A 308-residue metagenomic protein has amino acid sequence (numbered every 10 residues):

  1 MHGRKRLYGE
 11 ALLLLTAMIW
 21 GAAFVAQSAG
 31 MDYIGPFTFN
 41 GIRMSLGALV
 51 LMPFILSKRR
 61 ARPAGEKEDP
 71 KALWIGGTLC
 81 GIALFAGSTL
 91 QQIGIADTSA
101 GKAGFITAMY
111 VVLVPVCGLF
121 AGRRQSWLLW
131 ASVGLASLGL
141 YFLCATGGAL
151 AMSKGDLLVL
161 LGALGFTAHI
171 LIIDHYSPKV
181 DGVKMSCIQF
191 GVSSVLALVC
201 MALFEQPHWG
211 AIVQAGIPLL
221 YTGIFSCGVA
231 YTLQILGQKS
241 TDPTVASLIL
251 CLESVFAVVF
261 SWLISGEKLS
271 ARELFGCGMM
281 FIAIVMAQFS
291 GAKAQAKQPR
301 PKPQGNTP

Functional and structural regions predicted by a protein language model:
M1-G41, I82, A86, L90 (+2 more regions): Glycine-/small-residue-enriched transmembrane alpha-helix faces in small-molecule transporters and effluxers
H2, M44, M52, L56 (+3 more regions): C-terminal-most transmembrane helix of multi-pass membrane proteins
L7-L12, T38-P53, W74-I75, L129-L138 (+2 more regions): Hydrophobic alpha-helical transmembrane segments of multi-pass integral membrane proteins, especially transporters
I19, A23-F24, M52-T107, F142 (+1 more regions): Specific transmembrane alpha-helical segments of multi-pass solute transporters/efflux pumps, especially DMT/EamA
G21, V25, G81, F85 (+9 more regions): Hydrophobic/small/kink-forming positions within alpha-helical transmembrane segments of polytopic membrane proteins
G30, F39, R43, G94 (+8 more regions): Hydrophobic/aromatic residues within transmembrane alpha-helices of multi-pass small-molecule transporters
N40-I42, A103-M109, I173-S194, C227-L263: Helix-helix packing/entry segments at the starts of transmembrane helices
L51, Q125-A145, F166, A197 (+2 more regions): Hydrophobic transmembrane alpha-helices of multi-pass small-molecule transport proteins
